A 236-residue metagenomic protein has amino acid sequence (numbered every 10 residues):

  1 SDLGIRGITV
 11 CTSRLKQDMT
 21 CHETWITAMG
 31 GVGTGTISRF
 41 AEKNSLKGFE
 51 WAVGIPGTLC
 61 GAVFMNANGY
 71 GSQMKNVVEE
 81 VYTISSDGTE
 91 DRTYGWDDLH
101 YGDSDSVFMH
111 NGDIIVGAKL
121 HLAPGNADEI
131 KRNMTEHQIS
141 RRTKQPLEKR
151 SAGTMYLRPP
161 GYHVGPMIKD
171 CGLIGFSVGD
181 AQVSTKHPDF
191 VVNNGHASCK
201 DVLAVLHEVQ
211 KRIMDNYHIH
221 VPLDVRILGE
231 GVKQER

Functional and structural regions predicted by a protein language model:
S1, T58-C60, T185-K186, V232: Short secondary-structure boundary/hinge segments and terminal tails
S1-L59: Anion-binding (especially nucleotide phosphate/pyrophosphate-binding) glycine-rich loop and adjoining beta-alpha core
S1-Q17, F64-W96, H110-G117: Structural signature of FAD isoalloxazine-binding scaffolds in flavoprotein oxidoreductases
T20, N76-E79, A204-Q210: Short, basic, helix/turn surface patches
A28, C60-M65, Y70-G71, L122: Core subunits and conserved enzymes of cellular information-processing and envelope-translocation systems across
V32, I55-A62, S72, T154 (+3 more regions): Gly/Ser/Thr-rich helix-start
S38-A41, F49-V53, N66-Q73, V81 (+2 more regions): A generic local secondary-structure boundary/capping motif
I84-H207, K211-R236: Phosphate/pyrophosphate- and phosphate-bearing ligand-binding catalytic cores of soluble enzymes
